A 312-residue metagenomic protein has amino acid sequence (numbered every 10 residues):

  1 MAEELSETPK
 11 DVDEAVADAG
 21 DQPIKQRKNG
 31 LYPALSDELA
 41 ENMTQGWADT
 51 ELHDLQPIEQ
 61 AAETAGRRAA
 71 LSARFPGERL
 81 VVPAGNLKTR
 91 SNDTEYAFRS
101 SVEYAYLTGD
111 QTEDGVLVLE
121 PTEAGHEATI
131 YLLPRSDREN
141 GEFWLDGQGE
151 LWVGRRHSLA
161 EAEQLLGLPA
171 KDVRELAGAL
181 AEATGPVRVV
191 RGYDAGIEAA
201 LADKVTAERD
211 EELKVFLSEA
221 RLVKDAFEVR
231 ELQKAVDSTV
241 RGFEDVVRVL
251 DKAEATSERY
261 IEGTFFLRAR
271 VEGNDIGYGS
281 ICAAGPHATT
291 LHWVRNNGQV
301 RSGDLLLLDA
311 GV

Functional and structural regions predicted by a protein language model:
M1-G242: A composition/biophysics-driven feature that prefers long, compositionally simple stretches
T89-R99, D203, R209-F216, A255-V312: Short catalytic-site patches enriched in acidic/histidine residues that coordinate or position cofactors/metals
A179, G196, R248, G285-P286: Short secondary-structure capping/turn micro-motifs that flank functional sites
R221-E272, Y278: Active-site pocket-lining segments that scaffold enzyme catalytic pockets across diverse folds
